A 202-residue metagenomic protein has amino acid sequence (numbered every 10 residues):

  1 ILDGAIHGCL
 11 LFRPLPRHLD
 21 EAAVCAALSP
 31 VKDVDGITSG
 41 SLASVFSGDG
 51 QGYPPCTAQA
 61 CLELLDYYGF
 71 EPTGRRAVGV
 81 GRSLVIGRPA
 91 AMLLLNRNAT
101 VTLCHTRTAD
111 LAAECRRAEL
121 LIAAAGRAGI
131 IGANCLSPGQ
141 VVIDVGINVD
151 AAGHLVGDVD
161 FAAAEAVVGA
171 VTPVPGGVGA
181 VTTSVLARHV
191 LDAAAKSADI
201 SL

Functional and structural regions predicted by a protein language model:
I1-L2, D66, A195: Residue-level signal for alpha-helix termini/capping positions
A5-V24, R117-D150: Glycine-rich phosphate-binding loop
H7, S201-L202: Core catalytic loop region at the nicotinamide-binding pocket of NAD(P)H-dependent oxidoreductases
G8-P72: Anion-binding alpha/beta catalytic cores of soluble intermediary-metabolism enzymes, centered on
F12, D49, R82, V174 (+1 more regions): Conserved short-loop catalytic and cofactor-binding motifs
D20-F46, P138, I143-S201: Rossmann-fold NAD(P)-binding glycine/threonine-rich loop
Q51-V141, H154-E165: Glycine-rich phosphate/diphosphate-binding loop of Rossmann-like nucleotide-binding domains
